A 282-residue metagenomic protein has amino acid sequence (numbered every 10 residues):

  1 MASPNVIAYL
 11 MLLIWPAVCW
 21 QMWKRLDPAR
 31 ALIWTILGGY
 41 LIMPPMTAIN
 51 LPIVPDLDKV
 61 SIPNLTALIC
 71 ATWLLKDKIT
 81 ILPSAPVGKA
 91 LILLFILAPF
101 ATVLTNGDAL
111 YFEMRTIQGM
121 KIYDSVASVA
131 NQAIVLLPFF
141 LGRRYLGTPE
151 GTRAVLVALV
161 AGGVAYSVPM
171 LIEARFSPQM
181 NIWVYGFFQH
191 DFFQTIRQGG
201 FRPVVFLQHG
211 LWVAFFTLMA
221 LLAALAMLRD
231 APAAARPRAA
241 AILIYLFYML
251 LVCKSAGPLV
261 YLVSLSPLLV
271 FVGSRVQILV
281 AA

Functional and structural regions predicted by a protein language model:
M1-L57: Membrane-embedded, hydrophobic transmembrane alpha-helices
N5-A17, I42, D56-L75, V129-L137 (+2 more regions): Membrane-embedded alpha-helical segments of multi-pass membrane proteins, especially the transmembrane helices
P16-D27, I42-P45, I69-L82, L141-G151 (+2 more regions): Structural signal for the C-terminal ends of transmembrane alpha-helices and the immediately following loop
R30-L51, S61-A133: N-terminal hydrophobic segments of proteins, predominantly signal-anchor/transmembrane helices of inner/organellar
L32-L37, P83-L97, A130-A133, L141-R175: Interfacial loop-to-transmembrane-helix boundary motif in multi-pass membrane proteins
M46-L51, R115-Q118, D191-F206: Juxtamembrane membrane-water interface segments that cap and precede transmembrane helices
L137, A154-M180, Y185, T195-V272: Alpha-helical transmembrane segments of multi-pass inner-membrane proteins
Q277-A282: Alpha-helical transmembrane segments and terminal signal-anchor/GPI-anchor hydrophobic tails, characterized by long
